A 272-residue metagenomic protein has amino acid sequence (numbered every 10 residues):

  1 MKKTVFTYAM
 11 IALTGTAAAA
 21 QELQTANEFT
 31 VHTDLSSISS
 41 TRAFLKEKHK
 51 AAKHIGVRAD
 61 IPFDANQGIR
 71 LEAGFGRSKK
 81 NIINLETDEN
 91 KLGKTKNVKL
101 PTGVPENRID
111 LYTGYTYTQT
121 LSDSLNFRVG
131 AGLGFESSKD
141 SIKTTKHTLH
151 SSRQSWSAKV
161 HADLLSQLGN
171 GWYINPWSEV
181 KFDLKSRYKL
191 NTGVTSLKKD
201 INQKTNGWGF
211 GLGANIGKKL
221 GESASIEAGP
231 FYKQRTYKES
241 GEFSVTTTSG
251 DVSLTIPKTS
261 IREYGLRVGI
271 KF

Functional and structural regions predicted by a protein language model:
M1-T30: Cleavable N-terminal export/targeting peptides
A20-K91, K258, E263, G269-F272: Short glycine/proline- and aromatic-enriched beta-strand/turn motifs that initiate or cap beta-hairpins
Q21-V31, A65-L71, D123-V129, N170-P176 (+3 more regions): Outer-envelope beta-barrel architecture signal
T25-N27, H49-I55, R77, P105-L111 (+5 more regions): Residues that define the transmembrane beta-barrel architecture of outer-membrane proteins
S39-K48, N81-L92, S138-L149, L184-D200 (+1 more regions): Outer-membrane beta-barrel translocator domains and adjoining extracellular loop/strand segments of Gram-negative
A43-E47, A59, K99-G103, Y117-Q119 (+5 more regions): Outer-membrane beta-barrel proteins
F63-V180, G269: Gram-negative (and chloroplast) outer-membrane scaffold detector with strong preference for beta-barrel transmembrane
K185, K189, K198-F272: Predominantly the C-terminal beta-signal and adjacent terminal strand-loop region of outer-membrane beta-barrel
